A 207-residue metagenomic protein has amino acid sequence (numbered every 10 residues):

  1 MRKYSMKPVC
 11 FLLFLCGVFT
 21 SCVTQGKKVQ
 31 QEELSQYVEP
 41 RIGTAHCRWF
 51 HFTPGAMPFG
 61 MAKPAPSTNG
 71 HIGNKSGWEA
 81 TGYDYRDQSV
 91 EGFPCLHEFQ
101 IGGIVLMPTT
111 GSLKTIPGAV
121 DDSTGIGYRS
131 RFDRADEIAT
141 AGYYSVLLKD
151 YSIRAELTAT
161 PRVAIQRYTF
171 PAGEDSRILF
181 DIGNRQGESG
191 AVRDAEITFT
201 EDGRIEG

Functional and structural regions predicted by a protein language model:
M1-V29: Bacterial Sec-dependent N-terminal signal peptides
K27-G207: Accessory carbohydrate-recognition regions in carbohydrate-active enzymes
